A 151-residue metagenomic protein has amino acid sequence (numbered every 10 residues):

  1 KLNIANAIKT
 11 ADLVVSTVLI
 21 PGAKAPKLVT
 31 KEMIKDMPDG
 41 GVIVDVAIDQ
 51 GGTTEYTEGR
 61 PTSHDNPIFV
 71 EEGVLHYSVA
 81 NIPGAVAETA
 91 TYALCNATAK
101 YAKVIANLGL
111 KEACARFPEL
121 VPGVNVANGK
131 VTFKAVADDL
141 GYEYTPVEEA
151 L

Functional and structural regions predicted by a protein language model:
K1-V70: Rossmann-like adenosine-cofactor binding region
I48, G52-L151: Adenosine-phosphate binding glycine-rich loop
